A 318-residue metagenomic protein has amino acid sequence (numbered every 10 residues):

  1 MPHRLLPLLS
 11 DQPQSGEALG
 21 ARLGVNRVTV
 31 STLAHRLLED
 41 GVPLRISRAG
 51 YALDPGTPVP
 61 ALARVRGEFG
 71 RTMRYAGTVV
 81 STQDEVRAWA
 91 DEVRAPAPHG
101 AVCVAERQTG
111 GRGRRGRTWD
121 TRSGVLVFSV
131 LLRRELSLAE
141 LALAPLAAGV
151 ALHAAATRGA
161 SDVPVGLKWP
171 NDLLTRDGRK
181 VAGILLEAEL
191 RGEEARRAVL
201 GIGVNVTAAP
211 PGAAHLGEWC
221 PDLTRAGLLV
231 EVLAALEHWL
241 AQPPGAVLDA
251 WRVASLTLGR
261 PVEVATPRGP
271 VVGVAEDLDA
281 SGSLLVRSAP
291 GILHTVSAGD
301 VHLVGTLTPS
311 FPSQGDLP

Functional and structural regions predicted by a protein language model:
M1-T157, D316-P318: N-terminal lobe of the biotin/lipoate ligase/transferase fold
H3-R4, A95-H99, V104-T109, R115-V125 (+1 more regions): Catalytic beta-strand/loop module used to bind and position nucleotide/cofactor moieties in cofactor-attachment
